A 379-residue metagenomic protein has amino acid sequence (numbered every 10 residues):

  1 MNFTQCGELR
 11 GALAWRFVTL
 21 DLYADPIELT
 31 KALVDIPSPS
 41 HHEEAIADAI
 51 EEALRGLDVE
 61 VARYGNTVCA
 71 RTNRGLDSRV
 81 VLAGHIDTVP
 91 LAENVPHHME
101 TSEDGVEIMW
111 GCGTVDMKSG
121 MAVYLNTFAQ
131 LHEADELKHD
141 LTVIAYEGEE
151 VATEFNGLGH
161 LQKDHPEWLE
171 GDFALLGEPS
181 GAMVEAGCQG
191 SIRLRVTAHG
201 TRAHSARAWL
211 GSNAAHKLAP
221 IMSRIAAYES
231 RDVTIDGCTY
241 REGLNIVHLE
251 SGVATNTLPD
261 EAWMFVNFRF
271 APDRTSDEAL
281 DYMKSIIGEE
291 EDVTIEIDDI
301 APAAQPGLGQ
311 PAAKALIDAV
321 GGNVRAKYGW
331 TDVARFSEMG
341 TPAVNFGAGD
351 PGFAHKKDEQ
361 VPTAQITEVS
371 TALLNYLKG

Functional and structural regions predicted by a protein language model:
L13, D21, P179, A186 (+1 more regions): Metal-dependent amide/peptide-bond hydrolase catalytic core, centered on the "pita-bread" metallohydrolase fold
L13-T114, H132-L137: Acidic/His- and Gly-rich active-site-bordering loop/insert found across diverse amide/peptide-bond hydrolases
I50, M121-L131, L158-L161, L218-I221 (+2 more regions): Buried hydrophobic packing segments
I108-V123, H204: Glycine/serine-rich anion-binding loops at beta->alpha junctions that coordinate negatively charged ligand groups
A122-G190: Acidic/histidine-rich catalytic neighborhood of metal-dependent amide-processing enzymes
